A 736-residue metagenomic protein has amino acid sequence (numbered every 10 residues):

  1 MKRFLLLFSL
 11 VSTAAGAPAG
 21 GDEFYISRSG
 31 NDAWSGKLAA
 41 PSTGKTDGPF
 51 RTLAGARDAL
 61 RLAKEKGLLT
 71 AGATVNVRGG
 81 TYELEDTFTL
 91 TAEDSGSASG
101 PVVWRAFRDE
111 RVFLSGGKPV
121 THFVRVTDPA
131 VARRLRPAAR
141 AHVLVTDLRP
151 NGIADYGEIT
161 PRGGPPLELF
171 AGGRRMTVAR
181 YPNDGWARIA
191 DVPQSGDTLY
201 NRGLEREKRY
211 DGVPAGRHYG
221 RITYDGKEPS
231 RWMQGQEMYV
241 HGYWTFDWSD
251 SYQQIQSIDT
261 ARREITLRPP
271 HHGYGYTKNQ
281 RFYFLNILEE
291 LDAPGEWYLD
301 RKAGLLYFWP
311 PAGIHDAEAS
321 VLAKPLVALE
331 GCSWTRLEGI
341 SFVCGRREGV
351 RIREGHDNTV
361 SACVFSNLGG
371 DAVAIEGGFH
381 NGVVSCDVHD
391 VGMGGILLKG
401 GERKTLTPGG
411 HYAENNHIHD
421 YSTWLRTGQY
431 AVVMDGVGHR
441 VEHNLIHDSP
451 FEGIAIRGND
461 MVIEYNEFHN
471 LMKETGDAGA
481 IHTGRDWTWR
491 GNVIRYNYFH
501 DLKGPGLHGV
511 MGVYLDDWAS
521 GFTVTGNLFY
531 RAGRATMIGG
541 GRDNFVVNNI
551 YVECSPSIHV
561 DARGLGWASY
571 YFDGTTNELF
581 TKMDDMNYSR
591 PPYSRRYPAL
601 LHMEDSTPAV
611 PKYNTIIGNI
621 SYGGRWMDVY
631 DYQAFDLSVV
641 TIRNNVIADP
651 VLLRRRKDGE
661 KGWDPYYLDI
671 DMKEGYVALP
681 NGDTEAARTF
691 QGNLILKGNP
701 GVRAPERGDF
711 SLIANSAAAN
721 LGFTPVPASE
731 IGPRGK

Functional and structural regions predicted by a protein language model:
L5-T13: Bacterial N-terminal signal peptides
G16-G21: Boundary at the C-terminal end of the N-terminal hydrophobic targeting segment
Y25-E354, T359, S366, K582 (+4 more regions): Extracellular polysaccharide-degrading/modifying enzymes targeting complex plant/algal/animal polysaccharides
S97, R347-R351, G369-E376, H389-G708: Glycine- and acidic/polar-rich repeat regions and solenoidal domains
G382: Core nucleic-acid recognition elements
